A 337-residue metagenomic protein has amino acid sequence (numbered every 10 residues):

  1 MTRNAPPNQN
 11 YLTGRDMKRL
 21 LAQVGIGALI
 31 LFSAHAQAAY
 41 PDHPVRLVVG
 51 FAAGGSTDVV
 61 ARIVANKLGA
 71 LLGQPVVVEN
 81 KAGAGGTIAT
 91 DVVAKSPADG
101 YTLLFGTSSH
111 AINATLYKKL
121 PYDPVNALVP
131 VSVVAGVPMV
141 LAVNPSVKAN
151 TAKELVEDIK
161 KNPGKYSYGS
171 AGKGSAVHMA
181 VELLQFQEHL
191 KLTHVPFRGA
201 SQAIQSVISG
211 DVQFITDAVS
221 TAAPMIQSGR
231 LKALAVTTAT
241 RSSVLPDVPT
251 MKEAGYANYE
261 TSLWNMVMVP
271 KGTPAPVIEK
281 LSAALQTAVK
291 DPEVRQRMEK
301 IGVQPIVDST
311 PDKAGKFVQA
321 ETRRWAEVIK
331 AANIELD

Functional and structural regions predicted by a protein language model:
Q9-G25: Bacterial N-terminal signal peptides that target proteins for export
Y11, D42-P44, F186, L190 (+2 more regions): An extracytoplasmic/periplasmic, membrane-proximal ligand-sensing/linker region
L31-H35: N-terminal signal peptide c-region/cleavage motif recognized by signal peptidases
A38-N126, K165, K173, H189-A218 (+3 more regions): N-terminal (or domain-start) structured segment
K95-Y101, T115-Q202, M251, W264-R297: Hinge/capping helix and adjacent helix->loop/strand transition within the periplasmic-binding protein
G136, N150, A222-D291, A320-R323 (+1 more regions): C-terminal lobe and pocket-closing loops of periplasmic/extracytoplasmic Venus-flytrap solute-binding proteins
